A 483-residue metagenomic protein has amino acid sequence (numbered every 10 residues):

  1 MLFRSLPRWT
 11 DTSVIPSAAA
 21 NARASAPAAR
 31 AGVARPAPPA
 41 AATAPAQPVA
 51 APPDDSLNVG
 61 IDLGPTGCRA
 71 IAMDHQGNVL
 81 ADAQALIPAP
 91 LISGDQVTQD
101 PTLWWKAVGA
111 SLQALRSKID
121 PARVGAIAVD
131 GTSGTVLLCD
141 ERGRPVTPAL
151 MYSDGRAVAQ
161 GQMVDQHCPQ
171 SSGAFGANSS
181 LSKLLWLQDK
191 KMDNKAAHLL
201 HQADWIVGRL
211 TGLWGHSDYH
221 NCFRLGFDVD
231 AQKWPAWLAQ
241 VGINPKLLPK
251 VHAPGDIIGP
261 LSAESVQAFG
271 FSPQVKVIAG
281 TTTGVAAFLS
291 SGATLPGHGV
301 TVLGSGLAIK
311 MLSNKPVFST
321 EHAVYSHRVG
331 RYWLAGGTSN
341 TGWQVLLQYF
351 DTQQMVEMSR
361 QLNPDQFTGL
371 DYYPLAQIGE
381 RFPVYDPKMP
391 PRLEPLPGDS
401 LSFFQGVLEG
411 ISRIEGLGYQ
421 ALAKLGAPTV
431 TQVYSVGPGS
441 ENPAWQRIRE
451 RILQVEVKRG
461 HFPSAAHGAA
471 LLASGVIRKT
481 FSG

Functional and structural regions predicted by a protein language model:
F3-P148, K195-A197, V266-Q267, F271-K276 (+3 more regions): N-terminal glycine/serine-rich phosphate-binding loop of ATP-dependent small-molecule kinases, especially carbohydrate
V59-G60, V158, Q162-A174, L185-H201 (+4 more regions): Active-site core segments that coordinate phosphate-bearing ligands/cofactors across diverse enzyme families
G77, I127, D154, L187 (+1 more regions): Residue-level signal for inorganic ion chemistry
A85-A89, S153-G155, P249: A short acidic/small-residue loop/turn micro-motif
P88-Q96, G215-N221, N244-L247, G398-L401: Gly-rich Lys/Arg/Thr-decorated short loops/hinges at beta-loop-alpha junctions or inter-strand turns that position
R116-M151, G173-N178, D189, V207-D228 (+1 more regions): Short beta-strand-loop/turn "lid" adjacent to the catalytic site in phosphate-handling enzymes
V241-D256: A conserved helix-loop-beta module that forms one wall/lid of the active-site cleft in ATP-utilizing catalytic domains
